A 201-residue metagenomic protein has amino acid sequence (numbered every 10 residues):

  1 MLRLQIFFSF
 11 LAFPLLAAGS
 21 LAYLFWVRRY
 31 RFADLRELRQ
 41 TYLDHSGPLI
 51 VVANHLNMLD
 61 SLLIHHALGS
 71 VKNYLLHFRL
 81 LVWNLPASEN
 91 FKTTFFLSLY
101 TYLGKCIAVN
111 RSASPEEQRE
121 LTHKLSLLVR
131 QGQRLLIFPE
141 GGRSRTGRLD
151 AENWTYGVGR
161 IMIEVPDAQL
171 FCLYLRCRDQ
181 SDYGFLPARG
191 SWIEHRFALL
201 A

Functional and structural regions predicted by a protein language model:
M1-F32: N-terminal membrane-anchoring alpha-helices
L21-P48, L199: A short, well-structured juxtamembrane/interface segment
R31, S114-R119, A151-E152: A conditional alpha-helix N-cap/helix-loop micro-motif detector
L43-A113: Catalytic core of membrane glycerolipid acyltransferases/transacylases, capturing the structured, soluble-facing
G47-A53, G132-P139, A168: Generic beta-sheet signal
N54, A87, E140, L173-C177: Cofactor-binding loop segments of dinucleotide-utilizing enzymes, especially the Rossmann-like FAD- and NAD(P)+-binding
F95-S98, Q133-R134, R145-A201: A cross-family acyltransferase "interaction/gating" segment
E117-L149: N-terminal/domain-start segments enriched in small and hydrophobic, helix-friendly residues, covering either
